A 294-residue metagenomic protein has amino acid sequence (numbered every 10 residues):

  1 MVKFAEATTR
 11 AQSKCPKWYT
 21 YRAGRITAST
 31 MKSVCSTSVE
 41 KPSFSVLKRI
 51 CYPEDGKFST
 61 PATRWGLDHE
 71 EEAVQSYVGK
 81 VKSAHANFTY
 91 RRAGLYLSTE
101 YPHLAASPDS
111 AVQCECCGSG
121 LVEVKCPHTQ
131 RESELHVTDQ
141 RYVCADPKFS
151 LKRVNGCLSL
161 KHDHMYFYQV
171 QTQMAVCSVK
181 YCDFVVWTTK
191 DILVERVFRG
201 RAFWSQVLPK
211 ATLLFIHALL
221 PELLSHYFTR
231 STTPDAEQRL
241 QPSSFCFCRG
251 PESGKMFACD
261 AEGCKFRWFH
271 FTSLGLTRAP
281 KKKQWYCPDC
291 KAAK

Functional and structural regions predicted by a protein language model:
M1-S76, K80-A84, R131-L160, S231: Charged, glycine-rich intrinsically disordered N-terminal tails and low-complexity linkers that flank
E70-A73, Y166-Q169, V207, K283-Y286: Alpha-helical interaction elements in eukaryotic regulators
Y77, S110, V122-V124, Q173 (+6 more regions): Structural signal for hydrophobic/aromatic residues that build the beta-strand cores of folded beta-sheet domains
G79, P102, A111-C114, Q238 (+1 more regions): Short, conserved, surface-exposed binding loops centered on an aromatic residue
V81, H85-A106, C114-S225: Nucleic-acid nuclease catalytic cores
F88, E222-H226, R230-R239: Eukaryotic low-complexity, Ser/Thr/Pro- and acidic-rich intrinsically disordered regulatory regions
L104-P108, P242-S244: Short beta-strand or tight-loop elements that sit immediately N-terminal to catalytic metal-binding acidic residues
P234-K294: PHD-type zinc finger and closely related Cys/His-rich zinc-binding mini-domains in nuclear regulators
